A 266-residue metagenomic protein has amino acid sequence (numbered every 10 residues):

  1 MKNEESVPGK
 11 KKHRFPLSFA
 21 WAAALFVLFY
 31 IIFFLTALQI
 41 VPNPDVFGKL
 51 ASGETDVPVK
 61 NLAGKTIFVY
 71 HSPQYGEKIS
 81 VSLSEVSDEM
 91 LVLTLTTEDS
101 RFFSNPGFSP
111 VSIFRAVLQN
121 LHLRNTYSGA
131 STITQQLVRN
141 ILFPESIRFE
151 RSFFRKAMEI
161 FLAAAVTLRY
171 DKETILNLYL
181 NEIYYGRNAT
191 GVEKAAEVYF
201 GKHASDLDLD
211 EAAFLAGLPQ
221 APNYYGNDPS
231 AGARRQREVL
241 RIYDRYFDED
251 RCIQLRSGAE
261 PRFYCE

Functional and structural regions predicted by a protein language model:
K2-E266: Juxtamembrane regions of bacterial inner-membrane/periplasmic proteins, predominantly the peptidoglycan biogenesis
